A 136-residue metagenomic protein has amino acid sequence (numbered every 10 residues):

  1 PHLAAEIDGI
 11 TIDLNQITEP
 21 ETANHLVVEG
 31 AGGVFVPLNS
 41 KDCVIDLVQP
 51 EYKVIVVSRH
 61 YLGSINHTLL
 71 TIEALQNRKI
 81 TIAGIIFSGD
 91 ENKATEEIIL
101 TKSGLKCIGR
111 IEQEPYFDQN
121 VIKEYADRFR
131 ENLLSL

Functional and structural regions predicted by a protein language model:
P1-D42, Q49, H60-E73, C107-I108 (+2 more regions): ATP-dependent carboxylate-amine ligase catalytic core
I45-D46, E97: Active-site phosphate/pyrophosphate- and oxyanion-stabilizing loops and adjacent acidic/basic residues in soluble
P50-K53, T81: Short glycine-/polar-rich loops that comprise or flank the Walker A/P-loop and associated switch/sensor motifs
I55-R59, I86: Conserved beta-strand segments of the P-loop GTPase G domain that flank and frequently precede/overlap
R59-H60, E91: Structured loop/turn residues at secondary-structure junctions
I72-L136: C-terminal lobe/tail of nucleotide-utilizing enzymes
